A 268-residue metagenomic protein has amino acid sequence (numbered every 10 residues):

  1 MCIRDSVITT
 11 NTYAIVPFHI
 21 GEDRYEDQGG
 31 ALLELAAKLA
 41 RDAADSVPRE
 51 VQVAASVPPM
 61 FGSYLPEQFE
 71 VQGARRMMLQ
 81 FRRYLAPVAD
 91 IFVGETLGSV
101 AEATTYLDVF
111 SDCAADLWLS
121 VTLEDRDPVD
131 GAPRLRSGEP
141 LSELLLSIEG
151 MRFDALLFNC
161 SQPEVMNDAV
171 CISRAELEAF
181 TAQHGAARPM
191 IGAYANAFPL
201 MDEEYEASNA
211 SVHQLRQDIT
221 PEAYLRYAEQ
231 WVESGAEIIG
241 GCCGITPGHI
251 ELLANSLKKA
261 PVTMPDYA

Functional and structural regions predicted by a protein language model:
R4-A268: Domain-level signal for soluble alpha/beta catalytic cores
